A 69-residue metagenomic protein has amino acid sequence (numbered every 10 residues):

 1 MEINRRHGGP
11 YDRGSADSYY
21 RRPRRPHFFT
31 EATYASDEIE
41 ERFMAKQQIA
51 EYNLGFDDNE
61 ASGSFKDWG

Functional and structural regions predicted by a protein language model:
M1-G69: Intrinsic-disorder/low-complexity detector
